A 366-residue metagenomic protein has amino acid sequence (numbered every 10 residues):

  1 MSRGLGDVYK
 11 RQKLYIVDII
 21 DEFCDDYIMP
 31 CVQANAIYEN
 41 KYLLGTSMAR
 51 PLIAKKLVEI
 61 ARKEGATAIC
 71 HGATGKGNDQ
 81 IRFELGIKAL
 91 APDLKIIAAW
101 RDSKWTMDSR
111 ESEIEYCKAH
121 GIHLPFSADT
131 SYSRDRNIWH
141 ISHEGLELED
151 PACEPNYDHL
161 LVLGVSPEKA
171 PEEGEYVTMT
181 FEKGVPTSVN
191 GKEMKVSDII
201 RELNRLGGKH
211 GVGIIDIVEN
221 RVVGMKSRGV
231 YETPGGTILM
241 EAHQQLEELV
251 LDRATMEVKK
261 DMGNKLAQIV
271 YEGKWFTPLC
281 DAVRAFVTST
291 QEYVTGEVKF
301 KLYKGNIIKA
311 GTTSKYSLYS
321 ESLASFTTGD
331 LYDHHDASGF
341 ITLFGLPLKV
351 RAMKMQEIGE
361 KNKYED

Functional and structural regions predicted by a protein language model:
M1-Y9: Single conserved hydrophobic/aromatic residue that forms the stacking wall/gate of nucleotide- or nucleobase-binding
K10-A34, A128-R134: A conserved beta-strand->alpha-helix junction
Q12, T67, G213: Short acidic/polar active-site loop segments enriched in Thr and Asp
Q12-Y15, K95, H123: Conserved beta-strand segments of alpha/beta enzyme cores
P30-H120, S166-V185, E193-M194, D216: Active-site adenylate/phosphate-handling loop in enzymes that bind or generate adenylated species
P125, D129-G184: A conserved mid-domain beta-alpha-beta active-site/ligand-binding segment of alpha/beta enzyme cores
V185-K209: Long hydrophobic segments that form regular secondary structure
D198, G207-D366: Peripheral terminal appendages
